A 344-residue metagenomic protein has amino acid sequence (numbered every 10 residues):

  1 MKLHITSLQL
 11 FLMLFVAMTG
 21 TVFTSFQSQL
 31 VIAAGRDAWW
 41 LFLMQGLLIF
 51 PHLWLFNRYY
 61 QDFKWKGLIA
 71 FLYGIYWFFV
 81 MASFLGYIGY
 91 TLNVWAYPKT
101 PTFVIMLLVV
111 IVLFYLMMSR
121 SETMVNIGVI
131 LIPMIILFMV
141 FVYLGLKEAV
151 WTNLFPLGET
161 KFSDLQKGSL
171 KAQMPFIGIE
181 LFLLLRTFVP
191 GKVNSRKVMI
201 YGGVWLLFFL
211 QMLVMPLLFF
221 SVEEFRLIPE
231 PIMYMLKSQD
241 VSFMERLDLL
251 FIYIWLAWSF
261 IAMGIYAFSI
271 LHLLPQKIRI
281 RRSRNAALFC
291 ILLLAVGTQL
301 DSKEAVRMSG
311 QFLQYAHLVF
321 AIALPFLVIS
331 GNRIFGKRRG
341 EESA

Functional and structural regions predicted by a protein language model:
M1-F26, R36, W40, I49-L53 (+2 more regions): Membrane-interface "cap" regions at the ends of multi-pass membrane proteins
T19-T102, L108-L113, M118: Membrane helical hairpin/interfacial module
A33, I278-R284, G297-V319: Extracellular/periplasmic helix-loop-helix junctions in multi-pass membrane proteins
L43-N57, G74-F84, V112-F114, I132-L146 (+2 more regions): Selective recognition of specific alpha-helical transmembrane segments in multi-pass small-molecule
F78-G89, P133-G158, L217, L327-G340: Hydrophobic alpha-helical segments and their helix-loop junctions in multi-pass secondary transporters
L116-L146, L313-P325: Membrane-interface loop-to-helix entry segments
M118-L131, F155-G158, F162, F182-V204 (+1 more regions): Hydrophobic, small-residue-rich membrane helices and short re-entrant helix-turn-helix hairpins that build
F219-D248: Membrane-interface interhelical connector segments
